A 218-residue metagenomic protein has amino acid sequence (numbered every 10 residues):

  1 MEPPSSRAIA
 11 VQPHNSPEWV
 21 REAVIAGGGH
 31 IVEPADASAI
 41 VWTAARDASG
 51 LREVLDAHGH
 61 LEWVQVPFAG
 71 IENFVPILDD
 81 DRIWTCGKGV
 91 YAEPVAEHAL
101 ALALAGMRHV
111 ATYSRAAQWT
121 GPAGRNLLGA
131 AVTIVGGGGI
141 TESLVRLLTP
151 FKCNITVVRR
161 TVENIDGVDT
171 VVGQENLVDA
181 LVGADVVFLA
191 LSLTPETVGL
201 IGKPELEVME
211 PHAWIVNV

Functional and structural regions predicted by a protein language model:
M1-R46: N-terminal glycine-/charge-rich "phosphate-binding" loop or analogous flexible N-terminal tail
P4-S6, D81, L128-V132, K203 (+1 more regions): Phosphate-coordination loops involved in phosphoryl transfer and adenosine-cofactor binding
S38-A39, W63, V186, W214: Short, Asp-centered acidic motifs that coordinate Mg2+ and/or phosphate in catalytic or ligand-binding sites
A39-A116: Phosphate/diphosphate ligand-binding glycine-rich loop within oxidoreductases
T112-S143, T170: Glycine-rich NAD(P)-binding loop of Rossmann-like domains
V145, T149: Gly/Ala-rich phosphate-binding loop of Rossmann-like dinucleotide-binding domains, activating on the conserved
P150-G167: NAD(P)-binding Rossmann-fold cofactor-contacting core
V162-V218: Rossmann-like adenosine-cofactor binding region
